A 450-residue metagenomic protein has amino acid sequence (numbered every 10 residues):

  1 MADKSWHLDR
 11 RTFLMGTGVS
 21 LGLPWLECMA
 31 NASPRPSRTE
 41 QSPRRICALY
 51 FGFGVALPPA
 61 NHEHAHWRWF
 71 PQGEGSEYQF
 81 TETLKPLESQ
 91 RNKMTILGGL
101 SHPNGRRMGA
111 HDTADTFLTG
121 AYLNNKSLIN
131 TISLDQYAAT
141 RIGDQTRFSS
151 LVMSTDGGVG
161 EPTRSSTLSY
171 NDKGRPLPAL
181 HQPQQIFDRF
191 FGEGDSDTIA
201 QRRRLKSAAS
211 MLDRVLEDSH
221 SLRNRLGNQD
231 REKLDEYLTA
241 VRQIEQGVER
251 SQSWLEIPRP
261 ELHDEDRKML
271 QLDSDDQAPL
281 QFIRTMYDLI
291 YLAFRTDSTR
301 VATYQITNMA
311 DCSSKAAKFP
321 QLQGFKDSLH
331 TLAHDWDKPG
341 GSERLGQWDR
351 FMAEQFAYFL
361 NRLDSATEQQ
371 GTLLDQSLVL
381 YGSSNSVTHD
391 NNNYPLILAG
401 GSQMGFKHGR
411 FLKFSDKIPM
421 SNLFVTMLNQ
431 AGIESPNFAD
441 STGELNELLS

Functional and structural regions predicted by a protein language model:
M1-S450: Ligand-binding pockets and gating/stacking loops
